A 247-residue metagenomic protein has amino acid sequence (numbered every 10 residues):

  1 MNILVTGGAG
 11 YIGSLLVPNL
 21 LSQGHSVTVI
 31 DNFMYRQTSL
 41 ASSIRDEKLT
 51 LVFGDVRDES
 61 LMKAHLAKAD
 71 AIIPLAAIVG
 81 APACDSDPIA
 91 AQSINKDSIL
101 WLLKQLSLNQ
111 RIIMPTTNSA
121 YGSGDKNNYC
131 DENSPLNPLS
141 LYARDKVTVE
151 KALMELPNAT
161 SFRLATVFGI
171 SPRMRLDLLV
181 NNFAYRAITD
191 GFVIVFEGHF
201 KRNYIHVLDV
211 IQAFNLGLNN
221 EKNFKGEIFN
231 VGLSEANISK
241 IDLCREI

Functional and structural regions predicted by a protein language model:
M1-A71: N-terminal Rossmann/SDR dinucleotide-binding element
T6, I30, I72-A76, I112-N118 (+1 more regions): SDR active-site strand-loop-helix element
D46, F183-V195: A short C-terminal helix-loop "cap" of Rossmann-like NAD(P)-dependent dehydrogenase/epimerase domains
V56-S93: NAD(P)H-binding glycine-rich loop region in Rossmannoid oxidoreductase-like domains and their noncatalytic homologs
R57, A120, V167-G169, V210 (+1 more regions): Conserved sequence/active-site signature of Rossmann-fold short-chain dehydrogenase/reductase
S86-I89, S93-W101, R111, A120-V167 (+1 more regions): Catalytic helix-loop patch of NAD(P)-dependent Rossmann-fold dehydrogenases
V147, F168-N181, G191, H199 (+3 more regions): Glycine/proline-rich active-site loop of Rossmann-fold NAD(P)-dependent oxidoreductases
